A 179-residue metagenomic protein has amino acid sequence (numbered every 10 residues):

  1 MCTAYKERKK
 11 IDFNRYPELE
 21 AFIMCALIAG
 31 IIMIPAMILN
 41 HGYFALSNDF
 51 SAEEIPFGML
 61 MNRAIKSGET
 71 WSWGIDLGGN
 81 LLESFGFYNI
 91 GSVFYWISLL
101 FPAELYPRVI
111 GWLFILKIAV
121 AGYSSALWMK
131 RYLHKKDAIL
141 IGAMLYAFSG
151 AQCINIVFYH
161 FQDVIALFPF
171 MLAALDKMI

Functional and structural regions predicted by a protein language model:
M1-M37: Start-transfer (signal-anchor) and selected internal transmembrane alpha helices of multi-pass inner/ER membrane
I11-D12, G58, L77, A138-L140: Short hydrophobic "helix-edge" motifs at membrane interfaces and signal-peptide entry regions
I11-L19, E104-P107, G111-F114, L133-K136: Membrane-water interface of alpha-helical transmembrane segments
L19-A26, W112, I139-M144: Hydrophobic alpha-helical transmembrane segments
A29-S125, M144-A166: Membrane-interface coil-to-helix junctions
S98, A126-K130, D176: Membrane-water interface at transmembrane helix exits
A126-F148: Transmembrane-helix signature of polytopic, membrane-embedded enzymes that assemble or transfer cell-envelope glycans
M171-I179: Membrane-interface transmembrane helices that cradle and orient dolichyl/undecaprenyl
